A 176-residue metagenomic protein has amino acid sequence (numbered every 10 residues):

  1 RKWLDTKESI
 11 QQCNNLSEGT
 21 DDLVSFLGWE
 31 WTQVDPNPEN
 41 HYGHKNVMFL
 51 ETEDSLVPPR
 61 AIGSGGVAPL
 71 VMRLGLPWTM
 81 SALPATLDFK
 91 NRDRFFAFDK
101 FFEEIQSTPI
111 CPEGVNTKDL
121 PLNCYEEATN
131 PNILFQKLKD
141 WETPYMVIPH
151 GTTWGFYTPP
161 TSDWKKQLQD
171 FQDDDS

Functional and structural regions predicted by a protein language model:
R1-S176: Extended, charged catalytic domains and RNA/DNA-binding interfaces, predominantly in divalent-metal-using enzymes
